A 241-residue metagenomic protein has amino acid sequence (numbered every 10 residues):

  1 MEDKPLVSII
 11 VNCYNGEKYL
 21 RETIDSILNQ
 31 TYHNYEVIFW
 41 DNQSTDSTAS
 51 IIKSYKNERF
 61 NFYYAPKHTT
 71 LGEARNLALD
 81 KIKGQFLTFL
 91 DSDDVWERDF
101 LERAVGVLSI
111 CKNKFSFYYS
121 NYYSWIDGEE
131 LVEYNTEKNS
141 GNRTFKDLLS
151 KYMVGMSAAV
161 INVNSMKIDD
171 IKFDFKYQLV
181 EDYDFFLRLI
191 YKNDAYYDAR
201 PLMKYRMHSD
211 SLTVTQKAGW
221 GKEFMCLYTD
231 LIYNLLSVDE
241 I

Functional and structural regions predicted by a protein language model:
M1-S26: N-proximal low-complexity "stem/linker" segments adjacent to membrane-targeting elements
D25-N34: Short, acidic, metal-binding catalytic loop of nucleotide-sugar glycosyltransferases
D41-S50, K67, D91: A conserved acidic beta->alpha catalytic loop
S47, D94-V107: Acidic donor-binding/catalytic loop of UDP-sugar-dependent glycosyltransferases, especially processive GT2
A49-K83: Conserved donor nucleotide-binding strand/loop of the catalytic core
H68, E73-N76, L101-I171, A218-G221: Flexible acidic/His/Gly-enriched loops in nucleotide-sugar-dependent glycosyltransferase catalytic domains
L87: Short aromatic/hydrophobic "clamp" motif used to bind/position activated sugar donors
N139-L227: Conserved nucleotide-sugar donor-binding catalytic segment
